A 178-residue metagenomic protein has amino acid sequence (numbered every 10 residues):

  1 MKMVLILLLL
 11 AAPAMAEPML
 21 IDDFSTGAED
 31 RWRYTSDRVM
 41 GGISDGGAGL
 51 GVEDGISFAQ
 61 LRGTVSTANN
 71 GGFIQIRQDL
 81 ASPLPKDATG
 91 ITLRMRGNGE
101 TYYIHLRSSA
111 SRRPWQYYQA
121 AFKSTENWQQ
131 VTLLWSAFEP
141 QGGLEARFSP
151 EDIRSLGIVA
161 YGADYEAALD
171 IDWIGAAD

Functional and structural regions predicted by a protein language model:
M1-L7: Sec-dependent signal peptide recognition, specifically the positively charged N-region followed immediately by
L7-L9, G46: Compositionally biased, intrinsically disordered low-complexity segments
A11-P13: N-terminal signal peptide c-region/cleavage motif recognized by signal peptidases
A16-D178: Beta-rich carbohydrate-recognition modules and glycan-binding surfaces
